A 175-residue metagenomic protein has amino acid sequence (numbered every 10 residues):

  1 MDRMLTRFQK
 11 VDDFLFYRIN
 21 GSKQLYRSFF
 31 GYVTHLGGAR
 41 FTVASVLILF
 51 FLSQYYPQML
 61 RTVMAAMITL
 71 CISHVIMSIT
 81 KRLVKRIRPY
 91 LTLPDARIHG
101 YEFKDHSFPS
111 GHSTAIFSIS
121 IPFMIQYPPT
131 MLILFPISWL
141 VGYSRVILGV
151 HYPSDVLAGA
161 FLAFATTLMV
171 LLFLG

Functional and structural regions predicted by a protein language model:
M1-T42, M77-F103: N-terminal transmembrane-helix/juxtamembrane module of multi-pass inner/ER membrane proteins
L25-Y26, P57-R61, Y90, Y127-I133 (+1 more regions): Membrane-helix interface segments
G38, S53-Q54, V84-K85, P128 (+2 more regions): Short helix-capping/hinge motifs at transmembrane helix termini and TM-loop junctions
V43-S45, L134: Transmembrane-embedded, aromatic-rich helix segments that form part of the hydrophobic channel/pocket engaging
I48-I76: Interfacial segments of alpha-helical transmembrane regions
L49, I72, I76, T80 (+3 more regions): Alpha-helical membrane-inserting segments
I68-K81, L132-S144: Small-polar-interrupted transmembrane alpha-helices in polytopic inner-membrane proteins
P94-G175: Membrane-embedded catalytic cores of phosphoryl/pyrophosphoryl-handling enzymes
